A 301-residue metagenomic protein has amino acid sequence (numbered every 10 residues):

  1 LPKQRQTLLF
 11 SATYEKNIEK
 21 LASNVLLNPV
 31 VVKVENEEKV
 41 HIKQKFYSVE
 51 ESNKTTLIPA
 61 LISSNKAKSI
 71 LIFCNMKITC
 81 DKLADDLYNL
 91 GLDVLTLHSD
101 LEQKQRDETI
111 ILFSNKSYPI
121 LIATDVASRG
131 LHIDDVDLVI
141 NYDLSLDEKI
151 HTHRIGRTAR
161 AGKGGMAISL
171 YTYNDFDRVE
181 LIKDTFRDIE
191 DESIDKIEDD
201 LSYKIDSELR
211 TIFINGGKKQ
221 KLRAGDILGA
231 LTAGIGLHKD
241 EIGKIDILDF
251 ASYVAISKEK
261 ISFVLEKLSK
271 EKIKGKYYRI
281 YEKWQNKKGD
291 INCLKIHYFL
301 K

Functional and structural regions predicted by a protein language model:
L1-E35, I182, D188: Post-DEXD/H (motif II) to motif III coupling segment of the RecA-like Helicase ATP-binding lobe
E19-L57: Interdomain hinge/linker at the junction between the two RecA-like core domains of SF2 helicases
V31-K33, L71, Y88-E102: Conserved RecA-like helicase motor-core motifs
I42-D86: Conserved interdomain hinge at the start of the Helicase C-terminal
D93-L95, L101-T124: Conserved helicase ATPase core of P-loop NTP-dependent helicases/translocases
L131-D143, M166-S169: A short beta-strand element within the Helicase C-terminal
R157-E192: Conserved segment of the helicase C-terminal RecA-like domain
I197-K301: Non-catalytic terminal extensions of ATP-dependent helicases
